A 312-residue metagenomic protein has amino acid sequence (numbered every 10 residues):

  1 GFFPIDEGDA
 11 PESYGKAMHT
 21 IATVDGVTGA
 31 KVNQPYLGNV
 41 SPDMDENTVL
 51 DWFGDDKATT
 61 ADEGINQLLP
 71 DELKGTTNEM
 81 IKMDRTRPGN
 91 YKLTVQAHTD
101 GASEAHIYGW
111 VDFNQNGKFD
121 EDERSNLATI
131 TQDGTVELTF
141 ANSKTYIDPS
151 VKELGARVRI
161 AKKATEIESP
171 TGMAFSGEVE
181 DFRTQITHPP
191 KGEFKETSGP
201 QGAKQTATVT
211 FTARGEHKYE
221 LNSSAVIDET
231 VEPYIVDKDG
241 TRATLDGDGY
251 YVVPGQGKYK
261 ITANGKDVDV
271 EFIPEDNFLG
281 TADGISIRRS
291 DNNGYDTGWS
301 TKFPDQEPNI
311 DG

Functional and structural regions predicted by a protein language model:
G1-P190, A213, H217-N222: A broad "non-catalytic interaction surface" signal
D9-A10, T187-V226, S290-G312: Extracellular interdomain linkers/hinges and stalk-like, low-complexity segments in secreted or single-pass
T23-V27, D55-T77, Y234-Y251, Y295-G312: Surface-exposed intrinsically disordered loops and tails
L50, D55-T59, L69, A203-D269 (+1 more regions): Surface-exposed or secretory-pathway low-complexity segments enriched in glycine-proline and Ser/Thr/acidic residues
G89-Y91, A105-H106, V136, A203-A207 (+1 more regions): Short, solvent-exposed loop/turn segments enriched in Ser/Thr/Gly
F113-K118, A243-G312: Acidic, turn/loop-rich segments in luminal/extracellular domains of secretory-pathway and cell-surface proteins
A128-I130, V136-F140, T184, S198 (+4 more regions): Generic detection of short hydrophobic beta-strand segments and adjacent strand-loop junctions
